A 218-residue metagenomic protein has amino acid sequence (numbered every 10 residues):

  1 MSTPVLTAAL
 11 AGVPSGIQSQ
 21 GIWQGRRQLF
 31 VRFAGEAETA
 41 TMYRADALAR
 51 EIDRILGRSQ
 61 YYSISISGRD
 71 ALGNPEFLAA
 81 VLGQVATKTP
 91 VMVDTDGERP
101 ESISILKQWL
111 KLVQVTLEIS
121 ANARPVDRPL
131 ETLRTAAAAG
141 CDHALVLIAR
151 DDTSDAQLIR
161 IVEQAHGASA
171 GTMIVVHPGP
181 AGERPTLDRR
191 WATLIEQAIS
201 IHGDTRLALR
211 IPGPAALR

Functional and structural regions predicted by a protein language model:
P4, A8-V13, I17-Q18, R27-Q108: Conserved Radical SAM active-site core
L72-R218: Conserved AdoMet/S-adenosylmethionine-binding subsite of the radical SAM
